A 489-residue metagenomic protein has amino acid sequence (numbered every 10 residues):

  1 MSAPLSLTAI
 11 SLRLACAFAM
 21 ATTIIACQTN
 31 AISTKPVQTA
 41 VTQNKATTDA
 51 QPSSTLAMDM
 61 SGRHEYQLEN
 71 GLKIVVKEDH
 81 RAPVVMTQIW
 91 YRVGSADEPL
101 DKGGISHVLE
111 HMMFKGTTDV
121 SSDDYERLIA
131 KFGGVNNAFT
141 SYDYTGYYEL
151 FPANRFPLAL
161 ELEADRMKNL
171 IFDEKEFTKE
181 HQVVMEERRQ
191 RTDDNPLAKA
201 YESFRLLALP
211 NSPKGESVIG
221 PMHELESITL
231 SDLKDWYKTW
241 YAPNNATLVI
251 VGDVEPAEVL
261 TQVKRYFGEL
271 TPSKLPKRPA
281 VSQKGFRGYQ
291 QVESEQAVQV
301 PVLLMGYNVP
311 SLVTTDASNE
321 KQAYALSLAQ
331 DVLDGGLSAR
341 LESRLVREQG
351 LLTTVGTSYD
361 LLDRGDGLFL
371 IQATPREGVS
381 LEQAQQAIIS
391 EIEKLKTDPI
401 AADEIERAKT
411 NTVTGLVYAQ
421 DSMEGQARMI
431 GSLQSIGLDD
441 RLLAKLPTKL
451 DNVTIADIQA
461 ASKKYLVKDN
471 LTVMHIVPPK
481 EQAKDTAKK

Functional and structural regions predicted by a protein language model:
S2-A15: Bacterial N-terminal signal peptides that target proteins for export
T23-A26: C-terminal motif of bacterial Sec signal peptides marking the signal peptidase cleavage site
T29-S95, D119-R155, R191-N245, E269-T314 (+8 more regions): Non-catalytic beta-strand/loop surface segments
V93-G104: Short active-site loop at a secondary-structure junction that contains or immediately precedes the catalytic residue(s)
G103-T117: Active-site SXXK
P157-L158, P256-L260, G378-Q383: Short, conserved charged micro-motifs
A164-E174, Y266-K274, I389-I400: A common structural junction motif
H181, K234-Y266, N470-L471: Non-catalytic, conformational "gating/processing" segments within enzyme and secreted inhibitor domains
